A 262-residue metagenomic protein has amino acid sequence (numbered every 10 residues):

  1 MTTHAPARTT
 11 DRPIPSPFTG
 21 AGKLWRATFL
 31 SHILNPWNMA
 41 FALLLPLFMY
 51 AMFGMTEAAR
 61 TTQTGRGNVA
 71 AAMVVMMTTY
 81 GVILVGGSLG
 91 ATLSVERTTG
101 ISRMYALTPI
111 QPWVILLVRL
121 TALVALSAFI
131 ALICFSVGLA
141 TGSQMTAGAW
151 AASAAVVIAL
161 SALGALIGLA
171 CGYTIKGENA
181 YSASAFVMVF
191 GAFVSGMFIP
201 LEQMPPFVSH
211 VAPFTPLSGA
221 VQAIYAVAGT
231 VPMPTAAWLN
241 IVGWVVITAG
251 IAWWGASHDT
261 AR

Functional and structural regions predicted by a protein language model:
T2-H4, P13-L24, I199-W238: Short hydrophobic, aromatic-rich alpha-helical segments embedded in or entering the lipid bilayer of multi-pass
P13-G20, L24-T99, S127, S143 (+2 more regions): Transmembrane helix-boundary elements of multi-pass transport/secretion proteins, especially ABC-type permease modules
S31, G54-A58, L139, S143 (+6 more regions): Transmembrane helix-loop junction
P36, Y105, P109, F198: Conserved functional loop/turn residues at catalytic and ligand-binding sites
A51, L84-S88, E96, L132 (+7 more regions): Transmembrane alpha-helix boundary/anchor motif
M52-A59, T174-F214, S218: Transmembrane helix segments
T92-V124: Helix-loop-helix units of permease transmembrane domains in multi-pass membrane transporters, especially ABC
P112-V189, P232-W253: Alpha-helical transmembrane segments and their short interhelical loops
